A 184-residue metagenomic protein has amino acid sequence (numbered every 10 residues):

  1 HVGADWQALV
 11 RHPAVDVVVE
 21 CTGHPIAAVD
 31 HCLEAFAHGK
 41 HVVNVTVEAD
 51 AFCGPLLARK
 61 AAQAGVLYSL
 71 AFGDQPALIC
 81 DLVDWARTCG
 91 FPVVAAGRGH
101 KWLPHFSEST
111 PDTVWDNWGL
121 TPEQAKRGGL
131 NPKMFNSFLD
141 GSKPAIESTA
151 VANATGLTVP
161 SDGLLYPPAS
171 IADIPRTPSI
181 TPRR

Functional and structural regions predicted by a protein language model:
H1-V17, T22-I26: A structured beta-alpha segment of the ubiquitous adenosine-cofactor-binding alpha/beta core
A4, P13, F52, G73 (+3 more regions): Conserved active-site and cofactor/substrate-binding residues in soluble primary-metabolism enzymes
T22-H38, V45-W85: Rossmann-fold NAD(P)-binding glycine/threonine-rich loop
K40, G65-L67, F91, L157: Short glycine/serine/threonine/alanine-rich loop segments
D81-V159: Conserved anion/nucleotide-ligand pocket segment
P144-R184: Glycine-rich, aromatic-lined ligand/substrate-binding cores of catalytic and carbohydrate-binding domains
